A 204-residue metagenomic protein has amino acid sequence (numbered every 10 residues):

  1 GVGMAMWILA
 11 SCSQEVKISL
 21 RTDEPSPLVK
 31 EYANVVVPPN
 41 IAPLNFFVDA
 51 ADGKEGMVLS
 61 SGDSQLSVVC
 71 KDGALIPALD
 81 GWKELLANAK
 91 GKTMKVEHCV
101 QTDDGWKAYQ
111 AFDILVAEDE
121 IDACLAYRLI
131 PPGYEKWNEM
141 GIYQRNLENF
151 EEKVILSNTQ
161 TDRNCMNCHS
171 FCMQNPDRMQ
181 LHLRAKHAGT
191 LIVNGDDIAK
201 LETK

Functional and structural regions predicted by a protein language model:
G1-K17: Bacterial Sec-dependent N-terminal signal peptides
C12-K204: Sequence signature of WD/YWTD-type beta-propeller architectures
